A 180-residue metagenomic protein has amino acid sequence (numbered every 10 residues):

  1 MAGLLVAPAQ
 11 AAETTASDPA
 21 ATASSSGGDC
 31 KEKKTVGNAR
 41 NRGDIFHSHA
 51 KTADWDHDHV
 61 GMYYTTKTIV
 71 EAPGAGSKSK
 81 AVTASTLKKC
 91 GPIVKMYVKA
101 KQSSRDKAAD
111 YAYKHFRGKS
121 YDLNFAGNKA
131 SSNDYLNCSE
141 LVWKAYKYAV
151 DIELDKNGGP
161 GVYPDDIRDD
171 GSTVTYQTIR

Functional and structural regions predicted by a protein language model:
M1-T14: Secretory targeting and sorting signals
A11-G28: Low-complexity, acidic Ser/Thr/Pro-rich repeat tracts that form intrinsically disordered stalk/linker regions of very
G28-T35: Short alpha-helix capping/helix-loop boundary micro-motifs
R40-V98, L123-N133: Glycine-rich catalytic cores of cysteine/serine-nucleophile enzymes that process amide/ester linkages in cell-envelope
V82-Q102, D106-K114, Y163-D169, I179: Intrinsically disordered, low-complexity, charged/polar segments
M96-A149: Long, low-complexity intrinsically disordered regions
A130-R180: Activation targets extended, charge/polar-rich intrinsically disordered C-terminal tails
